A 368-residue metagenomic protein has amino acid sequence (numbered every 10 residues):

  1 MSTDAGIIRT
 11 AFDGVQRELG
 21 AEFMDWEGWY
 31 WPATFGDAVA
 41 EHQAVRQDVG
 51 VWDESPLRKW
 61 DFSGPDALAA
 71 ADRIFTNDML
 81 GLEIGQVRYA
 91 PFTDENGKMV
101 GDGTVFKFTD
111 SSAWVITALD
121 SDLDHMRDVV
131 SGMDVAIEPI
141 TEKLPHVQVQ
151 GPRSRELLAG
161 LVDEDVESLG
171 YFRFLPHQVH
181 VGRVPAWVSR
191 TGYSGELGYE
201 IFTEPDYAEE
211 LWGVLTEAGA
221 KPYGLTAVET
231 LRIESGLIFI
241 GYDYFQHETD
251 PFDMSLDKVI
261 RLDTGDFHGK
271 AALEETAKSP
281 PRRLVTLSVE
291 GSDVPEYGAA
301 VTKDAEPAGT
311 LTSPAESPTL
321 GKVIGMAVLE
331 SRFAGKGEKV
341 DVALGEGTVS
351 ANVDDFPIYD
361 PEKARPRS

Functional and structural regions predicted by a protein language model:
M1-T93, K98-V100: Acidic, proline/glycine-enriched N-terminal capping motif
M1-W26, W31-A33, V39, F106-S368: Conserved, structured C-terminal
G103: Hydrophobic/aromatic beta-strand elements that line small-molecule binding cavities or substrate pockets in beta-rich
